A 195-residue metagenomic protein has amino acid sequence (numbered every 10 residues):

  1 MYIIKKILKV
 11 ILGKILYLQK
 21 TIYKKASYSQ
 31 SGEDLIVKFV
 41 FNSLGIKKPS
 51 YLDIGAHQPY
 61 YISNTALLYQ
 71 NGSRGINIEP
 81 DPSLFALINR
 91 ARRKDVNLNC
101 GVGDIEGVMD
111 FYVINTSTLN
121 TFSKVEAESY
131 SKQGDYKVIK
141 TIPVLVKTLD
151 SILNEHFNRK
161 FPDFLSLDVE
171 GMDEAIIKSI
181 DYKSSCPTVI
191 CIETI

Functional and structural regions predicted by a protein language model:
M1-I195: Phosphate/nucleotide-binding beta-alpha loop and adjacent structural elements of enzyme active sites
